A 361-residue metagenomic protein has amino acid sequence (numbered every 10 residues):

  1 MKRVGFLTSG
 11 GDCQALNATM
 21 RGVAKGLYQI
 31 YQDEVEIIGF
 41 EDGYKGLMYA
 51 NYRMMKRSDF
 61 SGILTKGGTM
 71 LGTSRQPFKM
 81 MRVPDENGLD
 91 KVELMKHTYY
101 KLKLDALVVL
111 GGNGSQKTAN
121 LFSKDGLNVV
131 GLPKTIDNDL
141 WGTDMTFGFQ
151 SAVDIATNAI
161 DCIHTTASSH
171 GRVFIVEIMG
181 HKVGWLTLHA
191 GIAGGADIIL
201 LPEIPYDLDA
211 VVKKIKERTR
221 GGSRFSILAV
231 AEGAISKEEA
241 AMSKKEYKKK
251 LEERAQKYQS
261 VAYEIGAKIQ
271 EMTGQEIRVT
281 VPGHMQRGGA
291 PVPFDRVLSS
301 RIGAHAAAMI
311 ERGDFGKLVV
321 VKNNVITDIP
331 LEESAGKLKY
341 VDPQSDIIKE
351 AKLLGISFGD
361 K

Functional and structural regions predicted by a protein language model:
M1-N51: N-terminal phosphate-binding or glycine-rich loops at protein starts, especially the Walker A/P-loop of NTPases
R3-G11, M70-G72, D105-L110, F174-E177: Short glycine-rich or small-residue beta-strand-to-loop segments that form or flank ligand, phosphate, metal/Fe-S
C13-V23, L47-M48, V92-E93, A106-N120 (+5 more regions): Short glycine/serine/threonine-rich phosphate/pyrophosphate-binding segments that cradle anionic phosphate groups
Y31-F40, T166-V173, R224-L228, G266 (+2 more regions): Flexible, glycine/charged-enriched surface loops at secondary-structure junctions
D33-Y100: Glycine-rich nucleotide/cofactor/substrate-binding loop typically near the N-terminus or early in the first domain
T98, L102, V109-G111, K117-L121 (+3 more regions): Accessory alpha-helical/coil subdomains and C-terminal extensions that flank or cap enzyme catalytic cores
K257-K361: C-terminal non-catalytic interaction/assembly regions of soluble proteins
